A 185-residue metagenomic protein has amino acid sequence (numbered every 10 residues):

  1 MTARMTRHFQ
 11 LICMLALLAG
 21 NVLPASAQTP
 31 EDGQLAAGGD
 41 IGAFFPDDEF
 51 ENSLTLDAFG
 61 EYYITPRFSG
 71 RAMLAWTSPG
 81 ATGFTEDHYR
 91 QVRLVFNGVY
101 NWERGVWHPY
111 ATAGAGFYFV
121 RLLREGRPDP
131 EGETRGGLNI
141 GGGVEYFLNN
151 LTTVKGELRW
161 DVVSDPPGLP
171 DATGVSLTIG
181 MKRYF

Functional and structural regions predicted by a protein language model:
T2-I12: Bacterial N-terminal signal peptides that target proteins for export
L11-G38, Y100-E103, R183-F185: Outer-membrane beta-barrel biogenesis signature
Q28, F59-R127, R135-G141, Y146-L148 (+1 more regions): Gram-negative (and chloroplast) outer-membrane scaffold detector with strong preference for beta-barrel transmembrane
E31, F50-S53, H88-Q91, G132-G137 (+1 more regions): Short sequence motifs at beta-strands and strand-loop junctions characteristic of Gram-negative outer-membrane
L35-D47, G70-G80, A113-Y118, G156-V162: Transmembrane beta-strand segments that form the barrel wall of outer-membrane beta-barrel proteins
A36-Y63, W102: N-terminal targeting signals for Sec/Tat export/insertion, comprising classic cleavable signal peptides
A43-P46, A81-E86, E125-P130, V163-G168: Extracellular loop and loop/strand-boundary signature of outer-membrane beta-barrel proteins
P46-L56, E145-S176: Subset of outer-membrane beta-barrel
